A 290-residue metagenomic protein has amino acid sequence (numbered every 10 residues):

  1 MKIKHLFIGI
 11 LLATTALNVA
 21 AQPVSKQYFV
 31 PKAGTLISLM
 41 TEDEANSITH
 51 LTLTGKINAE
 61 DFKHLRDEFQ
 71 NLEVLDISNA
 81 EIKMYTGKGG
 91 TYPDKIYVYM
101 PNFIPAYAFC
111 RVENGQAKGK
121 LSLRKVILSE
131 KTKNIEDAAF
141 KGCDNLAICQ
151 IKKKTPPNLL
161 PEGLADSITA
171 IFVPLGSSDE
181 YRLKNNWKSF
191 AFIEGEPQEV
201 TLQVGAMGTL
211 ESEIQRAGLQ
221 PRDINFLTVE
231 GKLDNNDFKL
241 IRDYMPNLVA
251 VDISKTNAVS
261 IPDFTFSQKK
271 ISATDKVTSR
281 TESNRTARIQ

Functional and structural regions predicted by a protein language model:
M1-S25: Bacterial Sec-dependent N-terminal signal peptides
P23-K32, T49-I57, L72-F103, N114-N134 (+6 more regions): Structural signature of tandem-repeat unit edges
Q27-E42, T201-A217: A short, well-structured beta->alpha microelement
L39, S47, N58-K63, K232-K239: Accessory end-domains appended to solenoid repeat scaffolds used in host defense
M40-I48, E68-F69, L164-D166, Q215-I224 (+1 more regions): Flexible, charged surface loops at secondary-structure boundaries
H64-D67, G89, L160-L164, D179-S189 (+2 more regions): Short, aromatic/basic amphipathic alpha-helical patches
